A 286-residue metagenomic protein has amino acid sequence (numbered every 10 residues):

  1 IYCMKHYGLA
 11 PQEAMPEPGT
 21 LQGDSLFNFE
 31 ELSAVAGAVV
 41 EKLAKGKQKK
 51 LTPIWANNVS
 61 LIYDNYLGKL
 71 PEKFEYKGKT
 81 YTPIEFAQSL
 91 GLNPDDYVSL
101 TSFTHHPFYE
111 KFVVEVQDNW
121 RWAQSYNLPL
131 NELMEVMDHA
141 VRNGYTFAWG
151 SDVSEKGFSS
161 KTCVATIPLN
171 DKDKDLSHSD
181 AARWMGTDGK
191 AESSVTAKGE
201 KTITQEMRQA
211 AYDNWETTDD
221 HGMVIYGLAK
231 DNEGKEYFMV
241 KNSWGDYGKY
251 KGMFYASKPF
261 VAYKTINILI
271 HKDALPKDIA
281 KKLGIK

Functional and structural regions predicted by a protein language model:
I1-G78: Papain-like cysteine protease catalytic cores
N57-K286: Active-site signature of cysteine proteases
